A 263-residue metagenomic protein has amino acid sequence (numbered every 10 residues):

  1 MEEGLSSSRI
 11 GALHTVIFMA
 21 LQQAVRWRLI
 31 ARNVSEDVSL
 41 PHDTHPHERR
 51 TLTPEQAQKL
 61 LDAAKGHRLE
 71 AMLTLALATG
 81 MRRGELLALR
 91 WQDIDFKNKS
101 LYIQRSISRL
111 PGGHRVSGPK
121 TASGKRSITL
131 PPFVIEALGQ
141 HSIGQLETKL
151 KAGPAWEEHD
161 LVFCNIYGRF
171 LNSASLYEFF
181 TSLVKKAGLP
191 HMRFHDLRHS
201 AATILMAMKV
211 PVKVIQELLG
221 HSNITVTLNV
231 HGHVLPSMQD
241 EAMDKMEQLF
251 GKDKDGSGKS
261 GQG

Functional and structural regions predicted by a protein language model:
M1-L29, N33-V34, P46, R169-S175 (+1 more regions): N-terminal core-binding DNA-recognition domain of tyrosine site-specific recombinases/integrases
E3-S7, Q58-E70, T79, I128 (+3 more regions): Short, basic (Lys/Arg/His-rich) helix/loop patches that form interaction surfaces in the mid-to-C-terminal regions
S7-L13, R26-W91, F96-K97, S108 (+4 more regions): Basic, Lys/Arg- and aromatic-enriched nucleic-acid-binding interface segment
I17-V25, M72, L138-H141, L205 (+2 more regions): Hydrophobic recognition helices of helix-based DNA-binding modules
H42-T44, T51, I107-R109, I135 (+1 more regions): Catalytic-site neighborhood detector that most strongly recognizes the C-terminal catalytic loop/helix of tyrosine
D62, N98, P111-V134, Q140 (+6 more regions): C-terminal secondary-structure termini that scaffold catalytic or DNA-interacting sites
D93-S100, V210-V230: Short, polar N-cap/turn motifs at the start of nucleic acid-interacting alpha helices
